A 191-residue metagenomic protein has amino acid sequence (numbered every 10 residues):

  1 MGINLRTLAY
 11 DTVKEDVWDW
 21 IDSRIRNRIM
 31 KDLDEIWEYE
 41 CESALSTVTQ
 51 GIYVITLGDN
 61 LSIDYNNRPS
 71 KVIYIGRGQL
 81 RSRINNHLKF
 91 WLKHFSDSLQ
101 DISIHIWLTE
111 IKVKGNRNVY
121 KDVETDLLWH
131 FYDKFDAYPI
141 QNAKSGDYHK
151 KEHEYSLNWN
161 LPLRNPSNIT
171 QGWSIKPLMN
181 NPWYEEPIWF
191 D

Functional and structural regions predicted by a protein language model:
M1-D191: Boundary/linker segments flanking structured domains
